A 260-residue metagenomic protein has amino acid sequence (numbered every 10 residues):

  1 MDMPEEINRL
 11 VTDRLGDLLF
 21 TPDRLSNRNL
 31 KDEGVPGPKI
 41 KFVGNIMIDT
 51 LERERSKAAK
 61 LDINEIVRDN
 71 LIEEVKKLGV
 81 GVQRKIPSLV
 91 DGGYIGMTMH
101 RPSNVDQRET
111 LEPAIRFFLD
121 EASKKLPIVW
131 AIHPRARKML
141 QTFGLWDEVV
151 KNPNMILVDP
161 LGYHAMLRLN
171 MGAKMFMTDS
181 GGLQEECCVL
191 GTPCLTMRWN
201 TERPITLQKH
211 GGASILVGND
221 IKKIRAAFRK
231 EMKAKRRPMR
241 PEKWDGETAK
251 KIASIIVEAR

Functional and structural regions predicted by a protein language model:
M1-D17, N170: A conserved, positively charged/aromatic
L15-R108: A nucleotide-sugar donor-handling region in carbohydrate enzymes
L19, Y163-L207: A donor-sugar binding/catalytic signature common to diverse glycosyltransferases and related nucleotide-sugar
T21, F42, A131, M177-T178: Short beta-strand scaffold positions
L61, E65-K77, A213-R260: Leloir-type glycosyltransferase catalytic cores
L89, I115-I132: A conserved nucleotide-sugar
P134-N152: Short, structured helix-loop element that forms part of the nucleotide-activated donor/catalytic region
P153-G162: Active-site donor-binding acidic/aromatic loop of nucleotide-activated sugar and phosphosugar transferases involved
